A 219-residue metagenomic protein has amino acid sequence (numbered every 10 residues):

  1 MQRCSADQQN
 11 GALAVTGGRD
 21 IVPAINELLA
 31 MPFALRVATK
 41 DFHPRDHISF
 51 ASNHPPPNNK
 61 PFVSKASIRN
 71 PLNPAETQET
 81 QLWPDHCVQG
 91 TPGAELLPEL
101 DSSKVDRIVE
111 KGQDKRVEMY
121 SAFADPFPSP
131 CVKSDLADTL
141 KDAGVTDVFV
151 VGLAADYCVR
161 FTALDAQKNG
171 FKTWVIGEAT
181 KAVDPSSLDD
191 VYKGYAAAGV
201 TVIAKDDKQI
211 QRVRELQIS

Functional and structural regions predicted by a protein language model:
M1-R116, D142, T146, Q167-E178 (+1 more regions): Active-site acidic carboxylates
I21, I25, K133, V159: Aromatic/hydrophobic pocket-lining residues that form the small-molecule binding cavity in soluble enzyme cores
H43-P44, A154-C158: Gly/Ser/Thr-rich loops at beta-strand to alpha-helix junctions that form or flank small-molecule/cofactor-binding
V117-D142, D147: Alpha-helical scaffold elements lining the catalytic groove of polysaccharide deacetylases
V151: Short beta-strand immediately N-terminal to the catalytic nucleophile in serine-hydrolase-like folds
